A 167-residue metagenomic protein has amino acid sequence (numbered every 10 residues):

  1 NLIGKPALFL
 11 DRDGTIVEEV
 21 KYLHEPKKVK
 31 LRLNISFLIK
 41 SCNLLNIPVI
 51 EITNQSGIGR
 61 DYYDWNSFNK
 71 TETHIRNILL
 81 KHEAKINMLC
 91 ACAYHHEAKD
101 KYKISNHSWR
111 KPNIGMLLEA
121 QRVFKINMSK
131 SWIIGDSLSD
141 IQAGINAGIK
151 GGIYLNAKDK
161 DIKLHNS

Functional and structural regions predicted by a protein language model:
N1-I50: Active-site neighborhood of HAD-like aspartate-dependent phosphohydrolases
A7, P48, M88, K150-G151: Proline-centered loop/turn at the N-terminus of a beta-strand
L10-R12, T53, I134-D136: Active-site flanking residues adjacent to catalytic metal/cofactor-binding acidic residues
Y22-K30, Y63-N66, K103-H107: Short glycine-enriched, charge-decorated loop/helix-capping segments at active-site entrances that position
I35, I39-I75, K85-A98, Y102 (+1 more regions): Substrate-recognition element of Asp-dependent hydrolases with the DxDx(T/V) motif
I75-L80, Q121: Conserved hydrophobic residues forming the short capping helix/wall of the S-adenosyl-L-methionine
S108-L138: Conserved Lys-Pro-Asp/Glu-containing loop-to-beta segment of HAD-superfamily phosphomonoesterases, centered on
W132-S167: Acidic, Mg2+-coordinating phosphoryl-transfer loop and its flanking beta/alpha structural elements, shared across
